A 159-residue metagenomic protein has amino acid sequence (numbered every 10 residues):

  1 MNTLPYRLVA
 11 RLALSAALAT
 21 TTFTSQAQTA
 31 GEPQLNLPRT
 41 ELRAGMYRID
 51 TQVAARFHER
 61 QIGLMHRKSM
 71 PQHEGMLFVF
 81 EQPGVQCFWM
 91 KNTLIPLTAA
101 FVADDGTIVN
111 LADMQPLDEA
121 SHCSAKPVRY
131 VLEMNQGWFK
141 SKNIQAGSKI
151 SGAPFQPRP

Functional and structural regions predicted by a protein language model:
N2-A13: Bacterial N-terminal signal peptides that target proteins for export
T22-S25: N-terminal signal peptide c-region/cleavage motif recognized by signal peptidases
Q28-P159: Compact, glycine-rich, soluble single-domain proteins
